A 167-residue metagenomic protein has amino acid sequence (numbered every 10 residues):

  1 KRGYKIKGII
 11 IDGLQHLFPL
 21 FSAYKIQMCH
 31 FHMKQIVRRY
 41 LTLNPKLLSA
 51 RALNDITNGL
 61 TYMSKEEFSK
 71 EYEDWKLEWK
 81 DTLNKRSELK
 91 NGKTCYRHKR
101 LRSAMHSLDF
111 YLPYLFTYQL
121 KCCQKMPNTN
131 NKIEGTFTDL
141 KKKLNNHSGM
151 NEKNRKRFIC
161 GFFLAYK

Functional and structural regions predicted by a protein language model:
K1, Y24-Q27, H147: Core catalytic machinery and nucleic-acid-binding channels of phosphodiester-processing enzymes
Y4-L14, N54-K167: Acidic/histidine-rich catalytic cores and adjacent linkers of DNA breakage/strand-transfer/modification proteins
G8-N54: Conserved beta-strand -> loop -> alpha-helix junction used to position metal-binding or nucleic-acid-contacting
